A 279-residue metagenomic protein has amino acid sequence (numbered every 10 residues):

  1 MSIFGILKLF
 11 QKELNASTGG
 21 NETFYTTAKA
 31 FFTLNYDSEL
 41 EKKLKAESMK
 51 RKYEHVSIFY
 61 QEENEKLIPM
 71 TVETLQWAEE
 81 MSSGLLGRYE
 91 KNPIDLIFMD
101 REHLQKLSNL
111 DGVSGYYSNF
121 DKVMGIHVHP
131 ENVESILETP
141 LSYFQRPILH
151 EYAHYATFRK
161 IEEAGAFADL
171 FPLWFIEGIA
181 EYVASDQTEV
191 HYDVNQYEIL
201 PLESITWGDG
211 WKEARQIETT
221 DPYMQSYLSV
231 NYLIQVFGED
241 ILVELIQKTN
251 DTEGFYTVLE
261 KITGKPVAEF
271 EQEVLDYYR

Functional and structural regions predicted by a protein language model:
M1-M49, R279: N-terminal low-structure segments adjacent to metalloprotease catalytic domains across cellular compartments
F4-I6, V133-E134, G178-V183: N-terminal short leaders/motifs
N35-D37, I68, A78-S83, E273-R279: Charged, low-complexity, helix-prone segments enriched in Lys/Glu/Asp/Gln
E39, K43, E134-S135, P222: Hydrophobic alpha-helical segments with strong N-terminal bias
K42-K45, S108-G112, V194-L200: Alpha-helical scaffolding within the catalytic cores of extracellular/periplasmic polymer-degrading hydrolases
E47-A164, F255: Juxtacatalytic substrate-recognition/specificity segment
Y143, P147, E163-R279: Acidic/His/Gly-enriched intrinsically disordered linker/tail segments that often contain short helix/coil "MoRF-like"
